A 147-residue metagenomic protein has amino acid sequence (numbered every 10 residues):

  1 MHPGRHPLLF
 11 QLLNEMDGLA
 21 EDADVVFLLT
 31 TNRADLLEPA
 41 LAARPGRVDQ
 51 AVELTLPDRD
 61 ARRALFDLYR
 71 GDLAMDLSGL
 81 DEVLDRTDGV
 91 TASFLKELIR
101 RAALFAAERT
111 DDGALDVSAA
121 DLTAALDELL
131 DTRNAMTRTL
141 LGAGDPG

Functional and structural regions predicted by a protein language model:
M1-D81: Walker A/P-loop NTP-binding motif of AAA+ ATPase domains
R59-G147: C-terminal alpha-helical "lid" subdomain
